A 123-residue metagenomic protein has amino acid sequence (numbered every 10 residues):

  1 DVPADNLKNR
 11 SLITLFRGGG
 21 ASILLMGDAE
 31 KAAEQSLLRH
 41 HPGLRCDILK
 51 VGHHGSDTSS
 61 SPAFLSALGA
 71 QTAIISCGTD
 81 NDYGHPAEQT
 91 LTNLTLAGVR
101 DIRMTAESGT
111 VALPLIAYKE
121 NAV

Functional and structural regions predicted by a protein language model:
D1-P86: Active-site-proximal loop/helix segments of hydrolase catalytic cores
V2-K8, T72, C77-V123: Binuclear metal-ion centers of metallo-dependent hydrolases, dominated by the metallo-beta-lactamase
